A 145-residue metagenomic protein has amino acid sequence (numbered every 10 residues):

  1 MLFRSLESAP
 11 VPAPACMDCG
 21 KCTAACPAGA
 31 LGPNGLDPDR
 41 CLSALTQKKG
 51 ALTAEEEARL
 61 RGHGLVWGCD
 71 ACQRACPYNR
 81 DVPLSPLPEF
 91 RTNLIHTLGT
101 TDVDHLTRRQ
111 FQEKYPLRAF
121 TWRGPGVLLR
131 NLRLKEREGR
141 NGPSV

Functional and structural regions predicted by a protein language model:
S5-P12, D18-K21, L31-P33: Flavin-dependent oxidoreductase catalytic cores
K21-S43, G62-W67, A71-F90: Iron-sulfur cluster-binding cysteine motifs and their immediate structural context in ferredoxin-like electron-transfer
L45, K49-G68, L98-T121: Short Fe-S-cluster ligation motifs
L84-T97, V103-L106: Amphipathic alpha-helical blocks and their helix-capping loop/short-beta junctions
E113-P116, T121-N141: Long, compositionally biased charged/polar accessory segments in the mid-to-C-terminal portions of proteins
V145: Long C-terminal interaction/binding lobes of large macromolecular proteins
